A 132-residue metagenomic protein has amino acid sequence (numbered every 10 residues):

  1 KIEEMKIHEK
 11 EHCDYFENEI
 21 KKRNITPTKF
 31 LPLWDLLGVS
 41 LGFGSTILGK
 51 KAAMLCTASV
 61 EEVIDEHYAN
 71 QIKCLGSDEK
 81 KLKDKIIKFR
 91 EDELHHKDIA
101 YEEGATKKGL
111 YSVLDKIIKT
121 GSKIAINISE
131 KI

Functional and structural regions predicted by a protein language model:
K1-I132: Non-heme di-metal
